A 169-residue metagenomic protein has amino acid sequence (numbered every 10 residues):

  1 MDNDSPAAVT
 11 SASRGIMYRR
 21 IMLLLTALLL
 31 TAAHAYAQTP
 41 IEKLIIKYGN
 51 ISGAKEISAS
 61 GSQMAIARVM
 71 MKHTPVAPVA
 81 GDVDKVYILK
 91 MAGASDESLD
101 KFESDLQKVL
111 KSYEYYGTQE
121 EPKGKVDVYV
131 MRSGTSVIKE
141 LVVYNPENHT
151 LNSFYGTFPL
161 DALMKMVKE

Functional and structural regions predicted by a protein language model:
M1-E42: Bacterial Sec-dependent N-terminal signal peptides
P40-L99: Early exported N-terminus immediately downstream of N-terminal targeting peptides
L44-Y48, D105-V109, M166: Residues that form generic nucleotide/phosphate-binding pockets
A67-V69, K125-V130: Short, solvent-exposed polar/charged micro-motifs at secondary-structure junctions
A80-V126: Mid-chain, structured segments of secreted extracytoplasmic proteins
Y129-L160: A short, solvent-exposed beta-edge/loop patch
P159-K168: Short, low-complexity, Pro/Ser/Thr/Gly-rich segments in the mature regions of secreted, periplasmic
